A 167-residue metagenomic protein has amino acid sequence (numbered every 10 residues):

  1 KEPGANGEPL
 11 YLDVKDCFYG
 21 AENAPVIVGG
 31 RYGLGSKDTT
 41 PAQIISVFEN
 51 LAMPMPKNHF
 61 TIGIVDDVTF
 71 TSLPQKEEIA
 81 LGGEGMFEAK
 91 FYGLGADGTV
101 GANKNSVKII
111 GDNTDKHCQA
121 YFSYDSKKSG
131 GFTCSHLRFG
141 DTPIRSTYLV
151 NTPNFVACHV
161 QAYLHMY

Functional and structural regions predicted by a protein language model:
E2-L81: Peripheral docking tails and interdomain loops at the edges of cofactor- or intermediate-handling domains
G85-T152, V156: Anionic-ligand anchoring segments at beta-strand to alpha-helix junctions in alpha/beta enzyme folds, i.e., glycine
Y167: ADP-ribose/adenylate-binding Rossmann-like module
